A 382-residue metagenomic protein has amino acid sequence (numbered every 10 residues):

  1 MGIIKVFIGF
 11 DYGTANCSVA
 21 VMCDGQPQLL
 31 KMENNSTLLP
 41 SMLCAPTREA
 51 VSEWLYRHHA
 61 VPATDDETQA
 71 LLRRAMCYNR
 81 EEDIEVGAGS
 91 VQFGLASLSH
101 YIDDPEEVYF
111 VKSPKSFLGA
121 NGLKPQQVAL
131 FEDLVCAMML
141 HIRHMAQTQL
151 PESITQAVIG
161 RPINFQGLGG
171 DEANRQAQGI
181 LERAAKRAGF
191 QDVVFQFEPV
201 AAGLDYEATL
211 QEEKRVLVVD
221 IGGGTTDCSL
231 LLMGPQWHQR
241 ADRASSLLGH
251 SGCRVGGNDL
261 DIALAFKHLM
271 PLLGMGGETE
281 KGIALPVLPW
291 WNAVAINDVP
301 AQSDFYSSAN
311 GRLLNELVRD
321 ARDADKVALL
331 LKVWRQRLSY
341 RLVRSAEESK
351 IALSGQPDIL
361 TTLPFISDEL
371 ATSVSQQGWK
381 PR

Functional and structural regions predicted by a protein language model:
M1-K5, C17, V61-L72, A129-E132 (+2 more regions): N-terminal secretory/membrane-targeting helices
G2-L39, A75-V218, L232-C253, L370-R382: N-terminal phosphate-binding loop and flanking beta/alpha elements of the actin-like ATPase fold
Y12-N16, G224-T225, V255-I262: Conserved A3 ("GATE") glycine/threonine-rich loop of ANL adenylate-forming enzymes
G25, K31-E81: Extended N-terminal export/anchoring regions of large proteins
P40-A45, Q69, L232-S367: Phosphate-binding glycine-rich/basic clefts of nucleotide- and phosphate-handling proteins, predominantly
T47-V51, R80, G119-L123, H144-Q147 (+4 more regions): Non-catalytic alpha-helical coupling and interface elements of nucleotide-dependent molecular machines and regulators
F110, I159-P162, T226, Y306-E316: Core structural elements
I221-S229: A phosphate-binding catalytic loop at a beta-strand-loop-alpha-helix junction that coordinates phosphoryl groups
